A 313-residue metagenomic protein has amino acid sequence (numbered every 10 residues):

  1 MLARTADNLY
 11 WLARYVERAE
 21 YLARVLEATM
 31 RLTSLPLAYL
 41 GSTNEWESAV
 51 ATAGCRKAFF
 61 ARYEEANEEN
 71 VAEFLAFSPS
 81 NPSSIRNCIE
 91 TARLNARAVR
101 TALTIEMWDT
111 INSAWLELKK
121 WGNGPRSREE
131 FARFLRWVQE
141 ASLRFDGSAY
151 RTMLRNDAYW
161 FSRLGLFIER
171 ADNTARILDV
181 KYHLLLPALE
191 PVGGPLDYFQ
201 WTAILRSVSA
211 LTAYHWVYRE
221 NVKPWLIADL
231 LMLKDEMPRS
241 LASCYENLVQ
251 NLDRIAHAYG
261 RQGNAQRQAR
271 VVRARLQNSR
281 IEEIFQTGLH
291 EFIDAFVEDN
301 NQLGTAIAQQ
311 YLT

Functional and structural regions predicted by a protein language model:
M1-T313: Alpha-helical transmembrane segments and their helix-helix packing motifs
